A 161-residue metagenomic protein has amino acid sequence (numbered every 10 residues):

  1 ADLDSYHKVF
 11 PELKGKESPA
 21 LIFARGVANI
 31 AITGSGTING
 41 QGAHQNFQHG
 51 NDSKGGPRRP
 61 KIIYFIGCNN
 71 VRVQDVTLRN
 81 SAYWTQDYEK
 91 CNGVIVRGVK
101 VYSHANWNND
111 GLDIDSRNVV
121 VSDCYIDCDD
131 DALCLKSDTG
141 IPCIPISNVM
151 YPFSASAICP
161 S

Functional and structural regions predicted by a protein language model:
A1-S161: Extracellular/periplasmic carbohydrate-active domains that bind, remodel, or depolymerize complex polysaccharides
